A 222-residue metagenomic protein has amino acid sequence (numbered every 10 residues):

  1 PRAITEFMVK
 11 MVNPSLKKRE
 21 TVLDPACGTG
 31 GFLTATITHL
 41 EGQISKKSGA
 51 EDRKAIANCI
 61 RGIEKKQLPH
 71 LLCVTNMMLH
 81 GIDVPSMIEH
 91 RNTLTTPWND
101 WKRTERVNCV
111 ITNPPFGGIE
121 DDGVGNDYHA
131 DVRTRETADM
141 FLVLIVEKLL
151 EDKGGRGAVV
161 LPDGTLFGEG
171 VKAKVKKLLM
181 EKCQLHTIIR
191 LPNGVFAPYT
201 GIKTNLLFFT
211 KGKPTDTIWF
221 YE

Functional and structural regions predicted by a protein language model:
R2-C109, G117-I119, R135, D139 (+3 more regions): Conserved S-adenosyl-L-methionine
W101-E222: A conserved structural/catalytic subdomain of Rossmann-like adenosyl-cofactor enzymes
